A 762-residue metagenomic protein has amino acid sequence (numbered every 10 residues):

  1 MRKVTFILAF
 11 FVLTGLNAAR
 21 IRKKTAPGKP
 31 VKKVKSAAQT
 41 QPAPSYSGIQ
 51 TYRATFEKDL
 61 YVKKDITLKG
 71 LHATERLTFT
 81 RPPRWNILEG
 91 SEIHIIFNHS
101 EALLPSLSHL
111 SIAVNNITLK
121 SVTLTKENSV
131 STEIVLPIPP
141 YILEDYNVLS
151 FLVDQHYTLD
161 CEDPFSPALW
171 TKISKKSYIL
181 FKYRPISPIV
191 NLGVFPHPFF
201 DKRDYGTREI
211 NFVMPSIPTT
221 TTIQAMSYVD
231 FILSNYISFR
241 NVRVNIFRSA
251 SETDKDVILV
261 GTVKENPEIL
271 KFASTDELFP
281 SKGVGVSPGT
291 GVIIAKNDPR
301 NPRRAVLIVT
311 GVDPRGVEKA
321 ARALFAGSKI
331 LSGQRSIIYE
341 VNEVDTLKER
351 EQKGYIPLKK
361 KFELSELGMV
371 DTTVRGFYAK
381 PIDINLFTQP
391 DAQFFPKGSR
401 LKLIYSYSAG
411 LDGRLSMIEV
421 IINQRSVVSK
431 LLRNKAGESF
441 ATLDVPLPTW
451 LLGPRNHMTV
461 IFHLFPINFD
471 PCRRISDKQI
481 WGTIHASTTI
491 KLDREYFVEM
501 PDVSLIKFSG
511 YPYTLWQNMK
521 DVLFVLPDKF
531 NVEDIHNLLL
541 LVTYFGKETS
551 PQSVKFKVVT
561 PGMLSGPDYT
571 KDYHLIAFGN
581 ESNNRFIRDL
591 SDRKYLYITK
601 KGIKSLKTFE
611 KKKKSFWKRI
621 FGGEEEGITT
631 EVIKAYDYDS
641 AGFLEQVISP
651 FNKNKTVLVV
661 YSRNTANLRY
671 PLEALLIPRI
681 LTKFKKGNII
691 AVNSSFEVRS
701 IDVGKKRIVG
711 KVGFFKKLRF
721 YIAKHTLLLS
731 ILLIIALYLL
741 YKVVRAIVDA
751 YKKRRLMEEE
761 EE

Functional and structural regions predicted by a protein language model:
M1-V4, H725: Positively charged n-region of N-terminal signal peptides that target proteins for export
V4-V12: Sec-dependent N-terminal signal peptides
G15-A18: Sec/Tat signal peptide C-region and signal peptidase I cleavage site
R20-E762: Solvent-exposed alpha-helical segments and adjacent loops that form catalytic or protein-interaction surfaces
